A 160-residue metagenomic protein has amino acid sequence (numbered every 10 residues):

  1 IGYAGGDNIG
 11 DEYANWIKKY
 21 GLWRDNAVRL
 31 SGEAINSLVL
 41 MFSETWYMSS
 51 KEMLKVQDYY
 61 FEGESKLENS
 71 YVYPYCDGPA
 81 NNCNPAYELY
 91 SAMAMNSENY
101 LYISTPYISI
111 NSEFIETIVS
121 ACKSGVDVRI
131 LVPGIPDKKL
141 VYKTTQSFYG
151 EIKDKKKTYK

Functional and structural regions predicted by a protein language model:
I1-K160: Charged, low-complexity intrinsically disordered terminal segments
